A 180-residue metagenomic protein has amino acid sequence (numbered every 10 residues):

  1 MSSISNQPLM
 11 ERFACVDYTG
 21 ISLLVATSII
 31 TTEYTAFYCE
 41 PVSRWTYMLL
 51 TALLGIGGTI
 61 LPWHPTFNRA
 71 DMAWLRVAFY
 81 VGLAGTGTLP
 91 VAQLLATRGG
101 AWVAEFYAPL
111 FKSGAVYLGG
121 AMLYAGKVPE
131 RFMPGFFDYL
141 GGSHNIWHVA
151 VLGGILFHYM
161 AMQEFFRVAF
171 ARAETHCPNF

Functional and structural regions predicted by a protein language model:
M1-F180: Multi-pass alpha-helical transmembrane bundles in non-GPCR membrane proteins that perform intramembrane catalysis
